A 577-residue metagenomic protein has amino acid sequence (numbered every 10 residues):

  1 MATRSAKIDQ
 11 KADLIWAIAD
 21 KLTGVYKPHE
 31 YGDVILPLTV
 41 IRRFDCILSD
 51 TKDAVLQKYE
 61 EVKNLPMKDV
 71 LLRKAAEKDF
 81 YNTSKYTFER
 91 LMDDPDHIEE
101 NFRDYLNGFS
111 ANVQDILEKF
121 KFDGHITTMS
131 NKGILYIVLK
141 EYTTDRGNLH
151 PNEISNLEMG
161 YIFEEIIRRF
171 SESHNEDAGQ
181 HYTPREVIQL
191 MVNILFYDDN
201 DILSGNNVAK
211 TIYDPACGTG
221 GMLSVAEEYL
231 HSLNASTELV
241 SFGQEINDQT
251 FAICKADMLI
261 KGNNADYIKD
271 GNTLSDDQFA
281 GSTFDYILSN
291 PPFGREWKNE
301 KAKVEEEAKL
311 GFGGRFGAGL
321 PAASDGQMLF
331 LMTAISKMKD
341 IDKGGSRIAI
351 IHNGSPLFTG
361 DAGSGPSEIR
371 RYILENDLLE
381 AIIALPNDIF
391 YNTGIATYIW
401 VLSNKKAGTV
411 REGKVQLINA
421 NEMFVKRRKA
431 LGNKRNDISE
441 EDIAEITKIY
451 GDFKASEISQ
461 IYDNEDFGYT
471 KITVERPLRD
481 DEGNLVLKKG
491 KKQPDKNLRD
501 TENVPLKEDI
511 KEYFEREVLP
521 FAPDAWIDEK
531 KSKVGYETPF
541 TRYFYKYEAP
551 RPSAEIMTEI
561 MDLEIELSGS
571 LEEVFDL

Functional and structural regions predicted by a protein language model:
M1-D199, Y267-Q278, A384-N387, E412-N419 (+1 more regions): Non-catalytic, mostly N-terminal accessory regions of nucleic-acid modification and defense proteins
I15, K21, E30-V40, M191 (+2 more regions): Conserved Class I SAM-dependent methyltransferase catalytic core
V25, N299-E307, G311-D325, S355-G365 (+4 more regions): Short, contiguous acidic/charged loop-to-helix segments that flank catalytic cores in large enzymes
I41, D248, S275, P292-R295 (+4 more regions): Conserved nucleotide-binding/hydrolysis micro-motifs of P-loop NTPases
K140, S171, N264-I268, A308-G314 (+3 more regions): Short acidic (Asp/Glu) and glycine-rich catalytic loops that position anionic groups and cofactors
A178-S289, F293-E306, M328, N353-S355 (+4 more regions): Conserved S-adenosyl-L-methionine
S224, A252, S289-P291, M328-M332 (+14 more regions): Feature representing long, continuous alpha-helical segments
Y391-L478: Flexible, glycine-/basic-rich loop-and-beta segments that form/coincide with the SAM-dependent methyltransferase
